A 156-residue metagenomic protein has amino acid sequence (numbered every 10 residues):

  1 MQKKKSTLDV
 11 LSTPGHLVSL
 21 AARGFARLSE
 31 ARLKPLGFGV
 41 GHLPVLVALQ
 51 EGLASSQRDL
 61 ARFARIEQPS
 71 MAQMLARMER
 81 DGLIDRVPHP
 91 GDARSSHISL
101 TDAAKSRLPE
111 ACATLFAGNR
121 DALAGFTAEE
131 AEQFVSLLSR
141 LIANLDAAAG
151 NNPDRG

Functional and structural regions predicted by a protein language model:
M1-L36: N-terminal leader segment of winged-helix/HTH proteins
M1-V10, E129-G156: C-terminal regulatory/oligomerization modules of transcriptional regulators
S12-H16, L36-V47, A72: Short alpha-helical elements of helix-turn-helix
S19-A22, V47-E51, C112, S139: Short, locally clustered residues in the helix-turn-helix/winged-helix DNA-binding domain
A26, A54, R58, A76-A143: Charged, amphipathic alpha-helical coiled-coil/dimerization segments
L36-H42, S70, T101, A124-A128: Short helix-coil-helix linker/hinge
A48, F63, D81: Residues within the alpha-helical elements of helix-turn-helix
E67: Helix-turn-helix DNA-binding motif, specifically the short coil turn and the N-cap/start of the second
